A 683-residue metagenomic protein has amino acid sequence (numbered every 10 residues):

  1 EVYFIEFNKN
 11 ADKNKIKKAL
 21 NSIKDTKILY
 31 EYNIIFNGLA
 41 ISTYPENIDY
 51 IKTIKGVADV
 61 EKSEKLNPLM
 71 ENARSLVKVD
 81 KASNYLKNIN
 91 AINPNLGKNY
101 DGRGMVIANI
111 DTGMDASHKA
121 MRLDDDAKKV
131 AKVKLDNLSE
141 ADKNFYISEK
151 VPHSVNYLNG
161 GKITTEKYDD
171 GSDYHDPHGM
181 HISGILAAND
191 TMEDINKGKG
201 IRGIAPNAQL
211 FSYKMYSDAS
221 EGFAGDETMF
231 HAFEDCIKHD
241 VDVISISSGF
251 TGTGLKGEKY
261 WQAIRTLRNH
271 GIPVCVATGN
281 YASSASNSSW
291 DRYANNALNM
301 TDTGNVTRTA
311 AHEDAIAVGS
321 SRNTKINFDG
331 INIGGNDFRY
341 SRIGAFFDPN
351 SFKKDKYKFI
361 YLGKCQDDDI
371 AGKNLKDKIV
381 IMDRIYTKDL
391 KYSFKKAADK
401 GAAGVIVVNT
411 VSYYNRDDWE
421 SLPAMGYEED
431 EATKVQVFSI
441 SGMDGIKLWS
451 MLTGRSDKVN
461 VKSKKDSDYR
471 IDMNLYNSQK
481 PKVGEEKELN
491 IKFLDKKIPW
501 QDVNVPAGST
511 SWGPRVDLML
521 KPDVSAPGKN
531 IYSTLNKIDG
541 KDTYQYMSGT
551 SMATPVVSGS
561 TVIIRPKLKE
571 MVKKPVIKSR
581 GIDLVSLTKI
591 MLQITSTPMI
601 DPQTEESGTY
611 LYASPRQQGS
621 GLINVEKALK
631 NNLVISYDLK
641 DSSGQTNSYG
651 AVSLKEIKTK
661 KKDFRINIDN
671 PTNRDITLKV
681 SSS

Functional and structural regions predicted by a protein language model:
E1-K9: Short glycine-/aliphatic-rich beta-strand segments at the starts of folded cytosolic domains
N14-K98, R103-V106, A120-L123, D314 (+1 more regions): Autoinhibitory propeptides
I28-E31, S42-I48, P68-N109, G113-D126 (+7 more regions): N-terminal domain-start motif of subtilase-like serine proteases
I92-G225, H239-D242, R268-N269, S284-S286 (+4 more regions): Subtilisin-like serine protease catalytic core
K119-A127, N137-A141, S148, S154-V155 (+3 more regions): Structured lumen-facing ectodomains of secretory-pathway proteins
I185, M215-Y216, D242, L390-Y427 (+1 more regions): Hydrolase catalytic cores
L210, F233-L255, A277-T278, D377-I385: Short acidic, glycine-rich surface-loop motifs adjacent to enzyme active sites
G279, L298, P575, L611-S683: Secreted peptidase-domain scaffold signal
